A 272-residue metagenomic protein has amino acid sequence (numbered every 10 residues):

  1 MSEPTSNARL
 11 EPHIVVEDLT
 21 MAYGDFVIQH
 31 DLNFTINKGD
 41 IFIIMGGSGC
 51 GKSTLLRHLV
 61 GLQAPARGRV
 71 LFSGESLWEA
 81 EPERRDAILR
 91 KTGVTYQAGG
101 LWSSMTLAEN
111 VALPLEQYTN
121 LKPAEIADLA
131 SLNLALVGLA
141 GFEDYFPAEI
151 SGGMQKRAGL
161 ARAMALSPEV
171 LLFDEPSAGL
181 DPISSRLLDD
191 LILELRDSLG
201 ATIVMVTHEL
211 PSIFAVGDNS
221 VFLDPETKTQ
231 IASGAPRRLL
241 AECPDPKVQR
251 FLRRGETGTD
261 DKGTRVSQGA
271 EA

Functional and structural regions predicted by a protein language model:
V60: Helix-to-loop junction immediately C-terminal to a conserved catalytic motif
G68-S76: Conserved ABC transporter NBD signature motif
P123-F142: Conserved ABC ATPase "signature" region
F146-I150, M154: Conserved ABC ATPase signature
A165-E169: A short, proline-enriched helix->beta-strand linker immediately N-terminal to the Walker B motif in ABC-type P-loop
L171-D174: Catalytic Walker B motif of ABC-type/P-loop ATPase nucleotide-binding domains
